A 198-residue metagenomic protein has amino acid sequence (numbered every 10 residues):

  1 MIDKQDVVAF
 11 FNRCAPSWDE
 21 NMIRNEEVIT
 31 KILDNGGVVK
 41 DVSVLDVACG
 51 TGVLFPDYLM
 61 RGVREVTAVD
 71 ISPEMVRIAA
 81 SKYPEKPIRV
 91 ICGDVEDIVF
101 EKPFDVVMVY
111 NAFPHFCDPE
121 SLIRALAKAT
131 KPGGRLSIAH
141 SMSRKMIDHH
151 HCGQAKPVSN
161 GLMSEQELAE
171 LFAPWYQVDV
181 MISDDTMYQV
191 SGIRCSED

Functional and structural regions predicted by a protein language model:
M1-G37, R144-M146, H150-Q154: Conserved class I S-adenosyl-L-methionine
L45, T51-D97: Class I SAM-dependent methyltransferase SAM/SAH-binding core
M108: A conserved beta-strand element that flanks and buttresses the S-adenosyl-L-methionine
N111-A112: Short catalytic micro-motifs in class I SAM-dependent methyltransferases
S121-P132: A short glycine-rich, Lys/Arg-flanked "PGG" loop and its adjoining helix->strand segment in the class I
I138-H140: Acidic carboxylate diad motif detector
S159-W175: Short alpha-helix
I182-D198: Core SAM-dependent methyltransferase catalytic element
